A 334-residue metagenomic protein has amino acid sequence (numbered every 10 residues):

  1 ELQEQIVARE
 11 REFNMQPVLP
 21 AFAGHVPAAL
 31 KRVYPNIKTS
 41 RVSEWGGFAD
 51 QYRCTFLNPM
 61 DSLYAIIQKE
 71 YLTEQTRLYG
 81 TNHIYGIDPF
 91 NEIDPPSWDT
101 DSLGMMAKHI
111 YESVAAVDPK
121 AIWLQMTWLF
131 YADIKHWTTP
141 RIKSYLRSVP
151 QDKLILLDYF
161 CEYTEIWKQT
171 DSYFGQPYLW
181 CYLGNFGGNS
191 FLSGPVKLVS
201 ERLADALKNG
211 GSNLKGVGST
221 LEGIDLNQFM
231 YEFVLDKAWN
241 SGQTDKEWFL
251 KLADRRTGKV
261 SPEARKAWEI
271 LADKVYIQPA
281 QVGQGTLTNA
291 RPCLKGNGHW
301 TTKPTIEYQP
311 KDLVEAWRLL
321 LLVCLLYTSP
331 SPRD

Functional and structural regions predicted by a protein language model:
E1-W268, A272, I277-P310, V314 (+1 more regions): Catalytic-core regions of glycoside hydrolase
Y327-S331: Conserved small/polar residues in nucleotide/adenosyl-binding loops
